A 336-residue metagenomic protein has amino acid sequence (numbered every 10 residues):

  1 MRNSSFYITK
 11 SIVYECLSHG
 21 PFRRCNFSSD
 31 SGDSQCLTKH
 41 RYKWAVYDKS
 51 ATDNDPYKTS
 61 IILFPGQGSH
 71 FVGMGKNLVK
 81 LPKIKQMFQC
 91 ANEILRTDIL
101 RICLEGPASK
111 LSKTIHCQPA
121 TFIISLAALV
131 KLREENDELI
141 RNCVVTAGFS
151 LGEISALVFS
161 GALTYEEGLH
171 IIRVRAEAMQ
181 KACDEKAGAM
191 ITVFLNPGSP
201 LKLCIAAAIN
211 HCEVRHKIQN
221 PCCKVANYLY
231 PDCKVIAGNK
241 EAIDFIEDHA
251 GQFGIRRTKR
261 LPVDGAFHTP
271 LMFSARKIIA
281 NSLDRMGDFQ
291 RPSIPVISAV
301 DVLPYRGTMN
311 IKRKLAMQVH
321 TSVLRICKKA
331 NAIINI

Functional and structural regions predicted by a protein language model:
M1-H19: N-terminal chloroplast transit peptides
R2, G20-R24, S29-H211, L261 (+1 more regions): FabD-like malonyl-/acyl-CoA
Q67-G68, S160-H320: Alpha/beta catalytic cores of group-transfer enzymes, especially the acyltransferase/condensing modules of polyketide
Q89-C90, D248, N281, N331: Surface-exposed charge patches
A128, I246, K329-A332: Residues within well-ordered alpha-helices
R133, G251, G287, N331-I334: N-terminal cationic-hydrophobic initiation segments that often serve targeting/anchoring roles
T321-I336: A short, acidic, amphipathic alpha-helical segment used as a generic capping/interface helix at domain edges
